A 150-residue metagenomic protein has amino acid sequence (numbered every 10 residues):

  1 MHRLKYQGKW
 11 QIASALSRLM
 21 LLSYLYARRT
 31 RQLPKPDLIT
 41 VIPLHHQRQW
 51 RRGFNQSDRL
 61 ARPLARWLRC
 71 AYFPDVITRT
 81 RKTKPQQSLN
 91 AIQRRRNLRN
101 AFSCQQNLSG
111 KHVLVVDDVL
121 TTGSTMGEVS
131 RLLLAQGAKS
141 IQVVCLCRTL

Functional and structural regions predicted by a protein language model:
M1-R66, Q87: Extended interfacial segments that mediate partner engagement and assembly in macromolecular machines
A71-L150: PRPP/pyrophosphate-binding module of the type I phosphoribosyltransferase fold
